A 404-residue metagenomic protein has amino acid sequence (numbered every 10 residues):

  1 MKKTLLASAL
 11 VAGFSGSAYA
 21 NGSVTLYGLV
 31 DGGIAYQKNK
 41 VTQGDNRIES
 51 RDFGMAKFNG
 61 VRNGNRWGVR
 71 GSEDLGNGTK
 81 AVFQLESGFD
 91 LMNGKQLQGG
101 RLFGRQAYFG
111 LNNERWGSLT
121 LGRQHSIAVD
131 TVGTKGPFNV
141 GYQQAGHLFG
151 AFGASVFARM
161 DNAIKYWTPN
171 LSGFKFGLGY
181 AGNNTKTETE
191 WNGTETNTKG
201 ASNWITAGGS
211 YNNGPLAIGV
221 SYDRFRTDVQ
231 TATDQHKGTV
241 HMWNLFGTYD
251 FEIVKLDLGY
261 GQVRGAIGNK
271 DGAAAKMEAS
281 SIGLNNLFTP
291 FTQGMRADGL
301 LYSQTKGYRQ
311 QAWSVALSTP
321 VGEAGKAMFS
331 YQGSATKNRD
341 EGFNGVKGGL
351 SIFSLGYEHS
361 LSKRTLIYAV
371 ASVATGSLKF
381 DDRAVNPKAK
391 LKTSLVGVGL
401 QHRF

Functional and structural regions predicted by a protein language model:
M1-A20: Gram-negative bacterial Sec-dependent N-terminal signal peptides
A12, G71-E73, L111-N113, T168-P169 (+5 more regions): Residue-level signature of outer-membrane beta-barrel architecture
N21-Y36, G54-T185, A201, S210-A217: Outer membrane beta-barrel
V30-I34, L85-S87, R123, L178-G182 (+6 more regions): Transmembrane beta-barrel strands of outer-membrane/channel proteins
N63-W67, R105-F109, M160-I164, N203-A207 (+5 more regions): Hydrophobic, lipid-facing positions within transmembrane beta-strands of outer-membrane proteins
T79-A81, R115-L119, G173-F176, P215-V220 (+3 more regions): Repeated loop/turn-to-beta-strand initiation elements of outer-membrane beta-barrel proteins
T206-S354: Detector for outer-membrane/organellar transmembrane beta-barrel domains, recognizing the amphipathic beta-strand
H359-L361, L391-F404: Outer-membrane beta-barrel "beta-signal"
